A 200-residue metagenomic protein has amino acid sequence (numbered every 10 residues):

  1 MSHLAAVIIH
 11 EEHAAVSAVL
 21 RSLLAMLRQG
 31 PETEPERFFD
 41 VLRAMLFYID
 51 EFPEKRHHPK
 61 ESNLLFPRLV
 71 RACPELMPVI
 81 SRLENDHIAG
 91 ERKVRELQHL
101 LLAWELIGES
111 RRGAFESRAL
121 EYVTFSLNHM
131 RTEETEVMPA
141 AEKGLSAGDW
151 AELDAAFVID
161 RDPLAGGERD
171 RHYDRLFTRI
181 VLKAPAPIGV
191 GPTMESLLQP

Functional and structural regions predicted by a protein language model:
M1-P200: Small-residue-biased structural context
